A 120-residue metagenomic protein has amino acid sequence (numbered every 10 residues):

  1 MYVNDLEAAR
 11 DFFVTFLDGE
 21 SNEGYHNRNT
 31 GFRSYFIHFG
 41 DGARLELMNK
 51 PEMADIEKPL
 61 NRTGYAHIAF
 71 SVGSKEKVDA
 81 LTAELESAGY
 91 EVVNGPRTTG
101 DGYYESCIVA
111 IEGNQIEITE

Functional and structural regions predicted by a protein language model:
M1-N4, Y35-F39, K58-E84, E105-V109: Vicinal oxygen chelate
Y2-R44: Core segments of cupin and vicinal oxygen chelate
A9, F13, V78, L85: Hydrophobic pocket/interface hotspot
N22-E23, F32, L47, E52-E57 (+1 more regions): A short, acidic/glycine-rich surface segment
G24-Y25, F36-H38, T82-E120: Vicinal oxygen chelate
D41-R44, E52-M53, K75-E76: Short, charged/polar surface micro-motifs in flexible loops or helix N-caps
R44-L45, I116: Short, isolated positions in well-ordered beta-strands
